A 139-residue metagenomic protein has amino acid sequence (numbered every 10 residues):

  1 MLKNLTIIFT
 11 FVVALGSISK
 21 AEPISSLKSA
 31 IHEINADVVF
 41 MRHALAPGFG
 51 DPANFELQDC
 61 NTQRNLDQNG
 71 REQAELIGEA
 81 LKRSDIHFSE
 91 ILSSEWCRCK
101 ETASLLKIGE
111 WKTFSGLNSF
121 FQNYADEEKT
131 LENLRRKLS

Functional and structural regions predicted by a protein language model:
M1-N4: Positively charged n-region of N-terminal signal peptides that target proteins for export
T6-A14: Bacterial N-terminal signal peptides
L15-G16, F55: Hydrophobic alpha-helical membrane context
S17-A21: Sec/Tat signal peptide C-region and signal peptidase I cleavage site
E22-Y124, T130-N133: Active-site-proximal alpha-helix that buttresses catalytic centers in soluble enzyme cores
L138-S139: Active-site-adjacent alpha-helix immediately C-terminal to a catalytic or transition-state-stabilizing loop
